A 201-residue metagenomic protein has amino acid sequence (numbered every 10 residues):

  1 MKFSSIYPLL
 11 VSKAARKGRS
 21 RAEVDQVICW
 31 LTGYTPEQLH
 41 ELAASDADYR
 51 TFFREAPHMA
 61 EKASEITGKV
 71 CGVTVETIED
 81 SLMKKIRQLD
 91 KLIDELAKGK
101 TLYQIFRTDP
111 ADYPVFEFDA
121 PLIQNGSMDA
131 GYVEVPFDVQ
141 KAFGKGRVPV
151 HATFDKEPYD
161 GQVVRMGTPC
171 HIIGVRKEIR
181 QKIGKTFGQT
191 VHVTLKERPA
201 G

Functional and structural regions predicted by a protein language model:
M1-Y113: A charge-rich, low-complexity, intrinsically flexible signal that marks solvent-exposed coils, linkers, repeats
L10, L122, R176: A residue-level signal for conserved active-site and pocket-lining positions in enzyme catalytic cores
C71-V73, D80-S81, T168, K177-E178 (+1 more regions): Beta-hairpin (beta-strand-turn-beta-strand) motif
K85-R87, M166-V175: Short, surface-exposed linear segments at secondary-structure transitions and domain or protein termini
A111-C170, T186-G201: Long, compositionally biased stretches
E178-G188: Short active-site loop/helix that positions an aromatic residue
